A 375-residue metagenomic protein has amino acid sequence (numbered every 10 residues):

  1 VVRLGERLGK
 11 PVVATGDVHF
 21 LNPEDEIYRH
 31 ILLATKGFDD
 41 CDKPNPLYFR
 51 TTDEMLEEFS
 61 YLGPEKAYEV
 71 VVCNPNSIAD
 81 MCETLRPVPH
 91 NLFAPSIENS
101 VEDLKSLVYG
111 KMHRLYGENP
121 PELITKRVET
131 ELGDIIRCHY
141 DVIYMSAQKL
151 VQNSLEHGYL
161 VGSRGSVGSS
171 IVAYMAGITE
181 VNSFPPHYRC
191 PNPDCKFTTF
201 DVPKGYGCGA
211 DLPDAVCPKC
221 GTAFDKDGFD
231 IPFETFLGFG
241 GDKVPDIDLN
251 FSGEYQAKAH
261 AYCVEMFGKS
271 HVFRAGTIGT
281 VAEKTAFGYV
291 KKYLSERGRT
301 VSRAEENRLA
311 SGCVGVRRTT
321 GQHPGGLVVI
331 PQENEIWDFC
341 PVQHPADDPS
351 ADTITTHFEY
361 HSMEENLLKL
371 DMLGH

Functional and structural regions predicted by a protein language model:
V1-H375: Alpha-helical scaffold/interaction cores of sigma-54-like transcription cofactors and many family A DNA polymerases
